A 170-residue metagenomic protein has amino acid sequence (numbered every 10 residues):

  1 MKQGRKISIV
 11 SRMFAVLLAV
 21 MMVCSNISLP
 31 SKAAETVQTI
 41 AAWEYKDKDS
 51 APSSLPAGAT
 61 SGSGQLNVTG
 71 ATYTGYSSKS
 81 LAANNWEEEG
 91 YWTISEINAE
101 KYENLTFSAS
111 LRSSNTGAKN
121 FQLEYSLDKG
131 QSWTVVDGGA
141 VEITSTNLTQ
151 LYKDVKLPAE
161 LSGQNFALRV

Functional and structural regions predicted by a protein language model:
Q3-F14: Bacterial N-terminal signal peptides that target proteins for export
M13-S25: Bacterial N-terminal signal peptides
C24-T36: Sec-dependent signal peptide cleavage junction
A34-S63: Extracellular carbohydrate-recognition regions
T60-N104: Surface-exposed, low-complexity/disordered Ser/Thr/Gly/Pro/Asn-rich loops and linkers
E100-E103, R112-K119: Extended, low-complexity, turn-rich repeat/linker tracts enriched in Gly/Pro/Ser/Thr and Asp/Glu that occur
E124-S126: Conserved Ser/Thr-centered positions that define the repeating blades of beta-propeller domains
D137, V141-V170: Terminal, low-complexity interaction segments
